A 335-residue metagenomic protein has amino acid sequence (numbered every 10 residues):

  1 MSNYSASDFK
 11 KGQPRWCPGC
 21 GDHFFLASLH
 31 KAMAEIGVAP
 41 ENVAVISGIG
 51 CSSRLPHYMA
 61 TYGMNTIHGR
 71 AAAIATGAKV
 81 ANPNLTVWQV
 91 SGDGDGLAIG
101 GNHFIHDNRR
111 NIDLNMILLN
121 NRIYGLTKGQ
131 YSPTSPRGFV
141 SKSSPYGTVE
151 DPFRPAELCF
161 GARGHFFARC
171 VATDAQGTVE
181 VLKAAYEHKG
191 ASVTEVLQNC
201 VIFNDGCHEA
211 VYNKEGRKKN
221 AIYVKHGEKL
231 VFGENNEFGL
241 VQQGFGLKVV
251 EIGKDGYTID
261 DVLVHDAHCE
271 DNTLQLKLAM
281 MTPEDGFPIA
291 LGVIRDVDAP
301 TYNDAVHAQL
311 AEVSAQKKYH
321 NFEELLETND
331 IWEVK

Functional and structural regions predicted by a protein language model:
S2, K11, I202-K335: Flexible, low-complexity linker and terminal segments
N3-I67: Active-site diphosphate/adenylate-binding microenvironment
N3-Y4, S132-E187: Conserved thiamine diphosphate
I46-G48, V90-S91, N115-N120, E195-L197 (+1 more regions): Short beta-strand segments
I49-C51, N121-I123, D174, L197-I202 (+1 more regions): Glycine-rich beta-alpha junction loops
C51-G125: Thiamine diphosphate
L55-M59, I99-H103, R109, L126-S132 (+3 more regions): Short acidic, glycine/serine/threonine-rich loops at helix termini
A168-Y223: ATP/pyrophosphate-binding catalytic subdomain of soluble kinases
